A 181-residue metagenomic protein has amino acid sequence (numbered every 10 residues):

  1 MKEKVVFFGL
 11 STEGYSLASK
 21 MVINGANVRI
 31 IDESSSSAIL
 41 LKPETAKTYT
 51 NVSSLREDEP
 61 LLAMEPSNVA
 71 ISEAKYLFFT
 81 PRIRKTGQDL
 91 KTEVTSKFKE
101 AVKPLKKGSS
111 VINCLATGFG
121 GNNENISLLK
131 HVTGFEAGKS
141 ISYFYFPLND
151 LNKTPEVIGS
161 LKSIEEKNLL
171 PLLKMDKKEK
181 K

Functional and structural regions predicted by a protein language model:
K2-K4, G108: Phosphate-coordination loops involved in phosphoryl transfer and adenosine-cofactor binding
V5-G9: Conserved N-terminal Rossmann-fold NAD(P)-binding element of oxidoreductases
E13: Hydrophobic/small residue at the entry helix of a nucleotide-binding pocket
A18, V22-I23: Gly/Ala-rich phosphate-binding loop of Rossmann-like dinucleotide-binding domains, activating on the conserved
N27-Y76, I83-D89, L129-F135: Conserved N-terminal Rossmann-fold NAD(P) cofactor-binding segment
L77-F79, N113: Redox-cofactor binding/interface segments in oxidoreductases and associated redox assembly factors
K85-L151: Rossmann-like NAD(P)(H) cofactor-binding subdomain of soluble oxidoreductases
L128-K181: Internal alpha-helical scaffold of NAD(P)-dependent oxidoreductase catalytic cores
